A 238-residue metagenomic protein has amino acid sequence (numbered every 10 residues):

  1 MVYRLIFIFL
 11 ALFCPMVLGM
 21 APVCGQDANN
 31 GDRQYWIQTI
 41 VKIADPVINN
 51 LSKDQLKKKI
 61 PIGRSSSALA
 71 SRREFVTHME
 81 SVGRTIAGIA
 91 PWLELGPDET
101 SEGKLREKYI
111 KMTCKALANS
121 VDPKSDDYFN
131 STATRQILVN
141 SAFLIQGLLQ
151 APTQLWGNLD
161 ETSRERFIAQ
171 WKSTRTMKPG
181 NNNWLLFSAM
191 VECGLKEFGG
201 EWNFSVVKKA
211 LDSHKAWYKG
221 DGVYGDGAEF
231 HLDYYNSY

Functional and structural regions predicted by a protein language model:
M1-L5: Positively charged n-region of N-terminal signal peptides that target proteins for export
I6-G19: Bacterial N-terminal signal peptides
I6-I8, N29, T85: Intrinsically disordered, low-complexity regions enriched in Ser/Pro/Gly/Gln/His and often acidic
V17-A21, E165-I168: Solvent-exposed, well-ordered amphipathic alpha-helical segments that flank/support binding or catalytic loops
C24-E80, A87, P91, K111-A116: Low-complexity, Ser/Thr/Pro/Gly-enriched N-terminal "stalk/linker" regions
H78, I89-W92, E102, R106-Y238: Aromatic-lined, polymer-binding surfaces characteristic of secreted/periplasmic polysaccharide-degrading enzymes
